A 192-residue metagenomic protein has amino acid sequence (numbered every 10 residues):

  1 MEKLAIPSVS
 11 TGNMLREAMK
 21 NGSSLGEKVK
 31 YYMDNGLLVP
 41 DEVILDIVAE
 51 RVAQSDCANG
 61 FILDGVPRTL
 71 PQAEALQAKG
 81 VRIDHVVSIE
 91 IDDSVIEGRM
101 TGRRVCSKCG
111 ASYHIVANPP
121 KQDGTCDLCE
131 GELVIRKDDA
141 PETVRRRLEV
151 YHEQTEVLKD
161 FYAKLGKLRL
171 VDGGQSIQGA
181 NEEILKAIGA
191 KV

Functional and structural regions predicted by a protein language model:
M1-V192: Glycine-rich phosphate-binding loop of ATP-dependent small-molecule kinases
